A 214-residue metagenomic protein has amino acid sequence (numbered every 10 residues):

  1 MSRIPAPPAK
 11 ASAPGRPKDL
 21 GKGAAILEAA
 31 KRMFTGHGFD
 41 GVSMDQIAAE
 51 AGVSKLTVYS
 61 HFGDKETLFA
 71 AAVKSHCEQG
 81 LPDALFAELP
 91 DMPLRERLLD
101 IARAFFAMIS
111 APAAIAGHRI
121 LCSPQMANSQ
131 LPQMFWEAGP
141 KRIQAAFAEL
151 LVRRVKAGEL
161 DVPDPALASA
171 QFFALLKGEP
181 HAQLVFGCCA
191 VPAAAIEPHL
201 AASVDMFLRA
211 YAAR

Functional and structural regions predicted by a protein language model:
M1-V53, S60-T67: Basic, helix-initiating cap at the start of DNA-binding domains
F34, F39, S43-M44, S54-K55 (+5 more regions): Amphipathic alpha-helical segments enriched in hydrophobic/aromatic and basic residues that form the DNA-contacting
Q46, M92-R97, D164-L167, A195: A conserved beta-strand->loop->alpha-helix hinge within the catalytic CA
A70-I101, A113, F147, V152: Amphipathic alpha-helical linker/stalk segments
K74, R95-A127, L131, F173-P180 (+2 more regions): Helical hydrophobic small-molecule/effector-binding pocket
E96, A107-M108, A116, I120-C122 (+3 more regions): Amphipathic alpha-helical packing segments from all-alpha helical-bundle domains
Q133, V155-D205: Hydrophobic/aromatic-rich alpha-helical bundle segments in the mid-to-C-terminal region
